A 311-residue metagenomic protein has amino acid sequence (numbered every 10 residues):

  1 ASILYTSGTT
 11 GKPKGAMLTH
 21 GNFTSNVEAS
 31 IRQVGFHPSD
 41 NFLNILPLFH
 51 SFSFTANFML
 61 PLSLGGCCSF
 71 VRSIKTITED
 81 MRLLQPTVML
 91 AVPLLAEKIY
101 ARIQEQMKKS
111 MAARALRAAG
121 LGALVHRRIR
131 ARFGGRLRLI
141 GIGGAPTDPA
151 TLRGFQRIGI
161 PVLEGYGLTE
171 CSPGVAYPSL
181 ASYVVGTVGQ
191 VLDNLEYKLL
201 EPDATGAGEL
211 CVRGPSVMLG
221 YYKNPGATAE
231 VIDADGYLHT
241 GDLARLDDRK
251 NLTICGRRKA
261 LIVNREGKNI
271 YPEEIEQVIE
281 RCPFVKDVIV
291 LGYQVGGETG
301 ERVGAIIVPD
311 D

Functional and structural regions predicted by a protein language model:
A1-V27: Conserved AMP-binding A3 loop
T6-T9, F42, M89, F155 (+1 more regions): Conserved S/T- and glycine-rich ATP-binding loop of Class I adenylate-forming
H20, T147, R153-P161, L168-G186 (+2 more regions): Active-site loops of AMP-binding adenylate-forming
T24-N41, L48-R128, R136, P161: Conserved AMP-binding/adenylation subdomain of ANL enzymes
N26-S30, K98-I103, I140-G141, P149-R153 (+3 more regions): Adenylate-forming
P47, G144, G167, G189 (+1 more regions): Active-site glycine-centered loops adjacent to acidic/histidine catalytic or metal-binding residues that shape
T187-N194, D203-V231, N251, E266-I270: Conserved ATP/PPi-binding loop(s) of AMP-dependent carboxylate-activating enzymes
G214, L219-G220, L243-D311: AMP-binding/adenylate-forming catalytic core of the ANL superfamily
